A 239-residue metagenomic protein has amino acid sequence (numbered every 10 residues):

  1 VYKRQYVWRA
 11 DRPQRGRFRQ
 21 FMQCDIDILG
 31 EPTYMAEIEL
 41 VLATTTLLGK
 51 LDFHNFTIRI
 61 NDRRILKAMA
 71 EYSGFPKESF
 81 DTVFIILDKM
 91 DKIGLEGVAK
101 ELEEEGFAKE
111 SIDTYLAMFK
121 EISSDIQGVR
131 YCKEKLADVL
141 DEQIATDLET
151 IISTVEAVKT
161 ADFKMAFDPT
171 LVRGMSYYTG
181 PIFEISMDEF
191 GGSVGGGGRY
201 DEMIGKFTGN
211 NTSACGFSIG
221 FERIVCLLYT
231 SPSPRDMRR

Functional and structural regions predicted by a protein language model:
V1: Active-site loops and adjacent core secondary-structure elements that bind or stabilize anionic groups
R4-H54, R64, E101-S231, R239: Positively charged, Gly/Ser-enriched RNA/tRNA-binding surfaces
D52-I58, K77, D81: Short secondary-structure capping/junction motifs at helix and strand boundaries
N61: Acidic/histidine-rich, metal-coordinating catalytic segments
F75-G94: Acidic, His- and aromatic-enriched active-site or binding-groove loops in soluble protein domains that engage sugars
G94-L95, E101: Metal-dependent DNA phosphodiester-chemistry modules and their immediately adjacent helices/loops in DNA-processing
